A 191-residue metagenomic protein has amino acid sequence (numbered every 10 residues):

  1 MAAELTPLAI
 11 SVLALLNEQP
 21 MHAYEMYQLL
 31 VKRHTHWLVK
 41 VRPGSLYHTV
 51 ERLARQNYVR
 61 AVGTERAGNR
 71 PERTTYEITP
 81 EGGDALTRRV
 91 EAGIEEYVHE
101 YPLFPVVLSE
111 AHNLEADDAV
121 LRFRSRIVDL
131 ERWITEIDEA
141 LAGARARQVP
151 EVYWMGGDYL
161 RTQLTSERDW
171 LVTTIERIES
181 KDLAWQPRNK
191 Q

Functional and structural regions predicted by a protein language model:
M1-V98: Basic helix-turn-helix/winged-helix DNA-binding cores and closely related short helical interaction motifs
E18, H48, S125, Y159-S166: DHp/HisKA dimerization-phosphoacceptor four-helix bundle of two-component histidine kinases and homologous
T87-T135: Amphipathic alpha-helical dimerization/coiled-coil segments that flank or bridge DNA-binding/regulatory modules
F123, L130, I134-A144, L164 (+1 more regions): Non-transmembrane amphipathic alpha-helical segments
D138-G157: Acidic interhelical loop/turn segments
G157-Q191: Long, low-complexity, charge-rich intrinsically disordered regions
